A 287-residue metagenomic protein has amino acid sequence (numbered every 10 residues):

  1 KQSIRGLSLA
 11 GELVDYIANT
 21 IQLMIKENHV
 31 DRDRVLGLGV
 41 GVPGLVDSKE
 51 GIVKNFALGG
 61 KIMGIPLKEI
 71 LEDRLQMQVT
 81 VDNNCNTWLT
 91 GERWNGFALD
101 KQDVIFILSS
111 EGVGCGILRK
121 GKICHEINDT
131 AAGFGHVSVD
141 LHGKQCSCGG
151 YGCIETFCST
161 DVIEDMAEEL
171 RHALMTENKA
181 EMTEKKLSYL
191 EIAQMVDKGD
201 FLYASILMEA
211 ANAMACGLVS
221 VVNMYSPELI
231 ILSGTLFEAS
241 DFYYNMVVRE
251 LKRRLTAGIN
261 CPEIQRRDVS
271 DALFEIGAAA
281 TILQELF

Functional and structural regions predicted by a protein language model:
K1-R34, R74-M77, H142, G150 (+1 more regions): ATP-binding/phosphotransfer module of carbohydrate and carboxylate kinases, centering on a glycine-rich
S3-Q22, K26, R34-D103, F242-K252: Glycine-rich phosphate-binding loop and adjoining helix at the ATP-binding site of ATP-dependent phosphoryl-transfer
L45-S48, N86-T90, G114-C115, C124 (+2 more regions): Short, active-site-adjacent cap segments at secondary-structure transitions
E92-R93, I117-R119, S159, Y243: Short, well-ordered secondary-structure micro-motifs
F97-F157: Glycine-rich phosphate-binding loop of actin/hexokinase-like ATP-binding domains
